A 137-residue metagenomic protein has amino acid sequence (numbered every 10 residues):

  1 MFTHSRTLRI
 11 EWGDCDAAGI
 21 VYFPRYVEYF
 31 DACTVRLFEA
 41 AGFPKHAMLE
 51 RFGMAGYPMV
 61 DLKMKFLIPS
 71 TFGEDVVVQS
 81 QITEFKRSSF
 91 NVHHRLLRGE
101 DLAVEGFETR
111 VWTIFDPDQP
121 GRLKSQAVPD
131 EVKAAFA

Functional and structural regions predicted by a protein language model:
M1-M59, F115-A137: Hot-dog-fold acyl-thioester-processing enzymes
I10-C15, V78, N91, G106: A generic structural signal for ordered secondary structure
E39-V77, I82-K86, E105, V111: Hydrophobic beta-strand-centered segment that forms part of the acyl-chain substrate-binding groove
F66, T71-F72, T83-A137: HotDog/MaoC-like acyl-thioester-processing domains
